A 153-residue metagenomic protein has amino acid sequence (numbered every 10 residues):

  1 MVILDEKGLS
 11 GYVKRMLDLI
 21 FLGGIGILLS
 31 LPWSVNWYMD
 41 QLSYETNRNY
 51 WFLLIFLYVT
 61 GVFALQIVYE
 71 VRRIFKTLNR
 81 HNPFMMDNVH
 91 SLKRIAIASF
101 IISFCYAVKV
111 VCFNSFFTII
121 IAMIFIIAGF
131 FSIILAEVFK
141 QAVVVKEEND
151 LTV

Functional and structural regions predicted by a protein language model:
M1-L28: Cytosolic juxtamembrane helix and N-cap/initiation of the first transmembrane helix
L17-F21, H90-S99: Select subsegments of transmembrane alpha-helices in polytopic membrane proteins, especially boundary-proximal
L22-N36, F125, G129: Alpha-helical transmembrane segments of multi-pass membrane proteins
S30-A64: Membrane-helix boundary elements
S43-N49, S115-F125: Non-cytosolic membrane-interface motifs at loop->transmembrane helix junctions
L65-M86: Membrane-helix interface/capping segments
K93-F116: Hydrophobic alpha-helical transmembrane segments of integral membrane proteins
I124-V153: Alpha-helical transmembrane segments and their immediate juxtamembrane interface regions
